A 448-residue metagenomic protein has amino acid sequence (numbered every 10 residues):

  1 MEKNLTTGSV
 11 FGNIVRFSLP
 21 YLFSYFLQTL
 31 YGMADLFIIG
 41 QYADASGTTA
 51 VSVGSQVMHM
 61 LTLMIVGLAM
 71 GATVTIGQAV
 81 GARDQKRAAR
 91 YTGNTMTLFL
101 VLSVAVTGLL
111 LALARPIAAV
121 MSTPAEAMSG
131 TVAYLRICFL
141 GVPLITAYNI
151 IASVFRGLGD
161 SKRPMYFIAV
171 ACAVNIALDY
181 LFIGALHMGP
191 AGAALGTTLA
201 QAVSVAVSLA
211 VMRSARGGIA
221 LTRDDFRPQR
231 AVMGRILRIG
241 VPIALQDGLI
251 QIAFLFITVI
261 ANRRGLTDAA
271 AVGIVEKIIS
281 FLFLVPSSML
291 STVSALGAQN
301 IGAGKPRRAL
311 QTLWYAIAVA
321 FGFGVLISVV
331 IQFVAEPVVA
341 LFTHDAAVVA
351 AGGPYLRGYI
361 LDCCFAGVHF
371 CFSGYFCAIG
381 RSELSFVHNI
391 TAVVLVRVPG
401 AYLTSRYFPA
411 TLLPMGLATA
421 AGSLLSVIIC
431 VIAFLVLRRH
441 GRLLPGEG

Functional and structural regions predicted by a protein language model:
M1-S18, I76-P143, A185-V241, G297-D362 (+1 more regions): Short alpha-helical transmembrane segments in multi-pass integral membrane proteins
T7, F11-L30, A34, V57-M64 (+8 more regions): Residue-level signal for short hydrophobic patches within transmembrane helices of multi-pass membrane transporters
R16-D35, I137, A171, A200-S204 (+4 more regions): Transmembrane helical elements of multi-pass membrane transporters/channels
Y21, Y25, F37, V74 (+15 more regions): Transmembrane alpha-helix boundary and packing residues in multipass membrane permease domains and related
L22, F26, L30, A34 (+18 more regions): Generic alpha-helical transmembrane segments of integral inner-membrane proteins, especially permease/transport modules
L30-T49, A118-A125, L181-M188, G248-F281 (+3 more regions): Helix-terminus/linker motif at the lipid-water interface of multi-pass membrane proteins
T48-G108, I145-P164, A271-A335, A366-S385: Small-residue-rich hydrophobic transmembrane alpha-helices
C138-R156, P164-C172, A193-S208, S287-L290 (+3 more regions): Short runs within selected transmembrane alpha-helices of multi-pass transporters and secretion channels
